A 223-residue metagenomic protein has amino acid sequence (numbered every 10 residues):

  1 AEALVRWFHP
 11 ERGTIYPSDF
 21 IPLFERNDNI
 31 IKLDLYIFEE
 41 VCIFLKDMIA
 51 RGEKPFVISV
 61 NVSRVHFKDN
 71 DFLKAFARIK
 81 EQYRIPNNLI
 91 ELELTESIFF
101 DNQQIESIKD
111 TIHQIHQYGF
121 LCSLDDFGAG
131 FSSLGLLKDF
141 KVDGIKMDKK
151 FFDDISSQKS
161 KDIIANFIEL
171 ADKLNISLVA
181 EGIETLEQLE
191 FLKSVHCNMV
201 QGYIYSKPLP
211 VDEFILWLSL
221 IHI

Functional and structural regions predicted by a protein language model:
A1-E2, N29-S107, G182: Catalytic core of bacterial c-di-GMP phosphodiesterases, primarily the EAL and HD-GYP domains, capturing alpha-helical
A1-P22, V41-C42, I145: A short, well-structured catalytic beta-strand-centered motif of the EAL phosphodiesterase domain for c-di-GMP
A3, F20, I37, V41 (+2 more regions): Hydrophobic side chains in well-ordered alpha-helices of soluble proteins
R6-R12, S63-N70, L89-Q103, G119-I221: EAL-family c-di-GMP phosphodiesterase catalytic domain
P10-R12, R51, Q114: Flexible loop/coil segments at beta-strand boundaries within sensory signal-transduction domains
S18-P22, I31, K109-H113, K161: Conserved long alpha-helical elements within nucleotide-processing catalytic cores of c-di-GMP signaling and class III
L45-I49, K80-E81, K109-H116, A165-D172 (+1 more regions): Surface-exposed amphipathic alpha-helices with a cationic face
